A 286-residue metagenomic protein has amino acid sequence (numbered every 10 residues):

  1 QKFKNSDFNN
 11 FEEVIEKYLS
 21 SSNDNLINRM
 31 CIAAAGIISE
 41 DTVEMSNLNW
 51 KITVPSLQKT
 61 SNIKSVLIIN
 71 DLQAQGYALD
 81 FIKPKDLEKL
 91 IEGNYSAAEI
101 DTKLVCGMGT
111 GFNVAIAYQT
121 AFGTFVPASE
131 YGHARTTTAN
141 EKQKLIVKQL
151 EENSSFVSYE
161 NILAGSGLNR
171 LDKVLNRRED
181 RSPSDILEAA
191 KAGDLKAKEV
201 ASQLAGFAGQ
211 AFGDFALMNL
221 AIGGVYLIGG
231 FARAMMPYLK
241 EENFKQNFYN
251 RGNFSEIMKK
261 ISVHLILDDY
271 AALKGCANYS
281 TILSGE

Functional and structural regions predicted by a protein language model:
Q1-L26, E141, L145-E286: ATP-binding/phosphotransfer module of carbohydrate and carboxylate kinases, centering on a glycine-rich
K2-N5, M45-L48, L67-Q73, N94-S96 (+2 more regions): Active-site nucleophile and cofactor-binding loops and adjacent substrate-binding regions of central metabolic enzymes
N23-D86, A234-P237: Short beta-strand-loop/turn "lid" adjacent to the catalytic site in phosphate-handling enzymes
C31-A35, I69, K103-G111, A115 (+1 more regions): Short beta-strand segments
I37-S39, G111-A115, R170, A234: Short, acidic Gly/Pro/Ser/Thr-rich loop/turn segments
L67-A97, S184-A205, Q210: ATP-dependent carbohydrate kinase catalytic cores
L90-G93, A98-S158, F244-Y249, N253-M258: Glycine-rich phosphate-binding loop of actin/hexokinase-like ATP-binding domains
